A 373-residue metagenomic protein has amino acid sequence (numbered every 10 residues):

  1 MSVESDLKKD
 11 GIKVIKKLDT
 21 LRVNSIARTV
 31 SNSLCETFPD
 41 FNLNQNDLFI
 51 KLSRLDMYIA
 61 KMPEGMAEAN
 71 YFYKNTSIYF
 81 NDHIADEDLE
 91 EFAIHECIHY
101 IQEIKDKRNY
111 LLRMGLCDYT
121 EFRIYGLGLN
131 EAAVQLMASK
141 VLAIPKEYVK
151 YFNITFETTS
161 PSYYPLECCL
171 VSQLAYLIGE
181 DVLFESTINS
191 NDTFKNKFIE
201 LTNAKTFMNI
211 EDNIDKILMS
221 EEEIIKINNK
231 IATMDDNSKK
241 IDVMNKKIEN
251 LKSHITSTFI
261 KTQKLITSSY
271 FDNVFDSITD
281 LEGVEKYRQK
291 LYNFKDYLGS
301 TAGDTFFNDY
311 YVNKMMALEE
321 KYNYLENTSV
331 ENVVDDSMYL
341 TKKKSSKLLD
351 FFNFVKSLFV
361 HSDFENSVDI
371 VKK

Functional and structural regions predicted by a protein language model:
M1-V3, V134, D336-K373: Non-Sec secretion/translocation targeting segments of pathogen effectors
S2-L18, A27, S257, D304-T305 (+5 more regions): Activation/maturation switch segments at domain boundaries
D10-E87, K107: Auxiliary, metal-adjacent structural segments of Zn-dependent hydrolase domains
D19-I26, E90, G126, N130 (+1 more regions): Hydrophobic (often cysteine-bearing) scaffold residues that line and stabilize catalytic clefts of nucleotide/cofactor
E91-K107, Q135, S139: Active-site recognition of the HExxH zinc-binding catalytic motif
C97, I104-R123: Nucleic-acid nuclease catalytic cores
L116-Y164: Post-HExxH zinc-binding segment in Zn-dependent metallohydrolases
T155-S329: Pan-zinc metallopeptidase signature
